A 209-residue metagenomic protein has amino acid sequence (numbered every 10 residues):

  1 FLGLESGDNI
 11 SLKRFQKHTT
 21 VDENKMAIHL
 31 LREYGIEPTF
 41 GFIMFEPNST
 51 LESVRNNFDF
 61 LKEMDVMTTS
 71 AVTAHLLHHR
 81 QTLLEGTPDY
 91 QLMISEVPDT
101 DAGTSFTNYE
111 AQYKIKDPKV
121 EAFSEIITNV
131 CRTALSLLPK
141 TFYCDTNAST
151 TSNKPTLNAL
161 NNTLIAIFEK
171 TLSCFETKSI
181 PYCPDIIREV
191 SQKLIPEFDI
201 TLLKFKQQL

Functional and structural regions predicted by a protein language model:
F1-T39, I43-M67: Conserved non-cysteine loop/helix-boundary elements of the Radical SAM core domain that shape
G3, G7, G35, G41 (+4 more regions): Residue-identity detector for glycine
I10-R14, M44-E52, T68-E125: Flexible glycine/acidic-rich beta-alpha junction loops that bind and position SAM and/or redox cofactors in anaerobic
Y90-Q91, E96-L209: Radical SAM enzyme core and accessory elements
